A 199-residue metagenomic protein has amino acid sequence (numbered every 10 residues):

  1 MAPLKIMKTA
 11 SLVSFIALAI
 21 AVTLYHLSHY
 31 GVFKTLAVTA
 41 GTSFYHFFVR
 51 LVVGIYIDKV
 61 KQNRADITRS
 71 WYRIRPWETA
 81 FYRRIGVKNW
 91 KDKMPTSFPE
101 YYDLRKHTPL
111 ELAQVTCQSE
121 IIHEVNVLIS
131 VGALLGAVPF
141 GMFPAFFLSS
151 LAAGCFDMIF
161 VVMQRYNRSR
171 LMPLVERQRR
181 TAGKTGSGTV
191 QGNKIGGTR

Functional and structural regions predicted by a protein language model:
M1-T39, V162-V175: Cytosolic-side membrane-entry/anchor segment at the start of a transmembrane helix
A21-Y25, V49-V52, I129-G136, F140 (+1 more regions): Residue-level signal for alpha-helical transmembrane segments in multi-pass membrane proteins
L27-V32, A137-A145: Transmembrane helix interruption/hinge and helix-loop junction motifs
S28-A80, D157-V161: Hydrophobic alpha-helical membrane-embedded segments
K34-S43, A133, A145-G154: Hydrophobic core segments of alpha-helical transmembrane domains in multi-pass membrane proteins
I55-L112, S169, R177-G197: Membrane-proximal soluble regions of multi-pass membrane proteins
E111-G141: Transmembrane alpha-helical segments and their cytosolic interface motifs in multi-pass membrane proteins
P144, L148-A152, F156-E176: Membrane-interacting alpha-helical segments
